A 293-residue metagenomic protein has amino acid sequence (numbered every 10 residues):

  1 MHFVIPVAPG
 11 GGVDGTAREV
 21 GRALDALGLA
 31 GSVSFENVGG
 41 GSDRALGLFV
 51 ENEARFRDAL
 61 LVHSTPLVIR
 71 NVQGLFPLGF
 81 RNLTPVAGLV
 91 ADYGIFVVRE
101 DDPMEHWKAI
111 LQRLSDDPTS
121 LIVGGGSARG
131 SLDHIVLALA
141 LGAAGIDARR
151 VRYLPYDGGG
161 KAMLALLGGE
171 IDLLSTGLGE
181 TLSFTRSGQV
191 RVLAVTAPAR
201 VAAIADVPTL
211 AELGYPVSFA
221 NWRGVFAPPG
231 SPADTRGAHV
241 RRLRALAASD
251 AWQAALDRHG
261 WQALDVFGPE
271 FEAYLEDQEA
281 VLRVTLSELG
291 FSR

Functional and structural regions predicted by a protein language model:
M1-F80, R129, I146-L173, D265 (+1 more regions): N-terminal (or domain-start) structured segment
H2-V7, A109-G130, R191: Short loop->beta-strand "edge-of-pocket" segments that line small-molecule binding or catalytic clefts across diverse
G39, S120, G125-D206: Ligand-binding pocket segment of bilobal, Venus flytrap-like solute-binding proteins
D58-L60, P77-I95, I122-G124, E212-P216: A structural signal for short loop-to-beta-strand junctions that line the ligand-binding cleft of periplasmic/secreted
V68-L75, L89-P103, A138-L139, V225: Periplasmic solute-binding protein
A91, E180-A248, A280: C-terminal lobe and pocket-closing loops of periplasmic/extracytoplasmic Venus-flytrap solute-binding proteins
V98-T119, L213, D234: Flexible hinge/capping segments at coil-to-helix
D234-R293: An extracytoplasmic/periplasmic, membrane-proximal ligand-sensing/linker region
